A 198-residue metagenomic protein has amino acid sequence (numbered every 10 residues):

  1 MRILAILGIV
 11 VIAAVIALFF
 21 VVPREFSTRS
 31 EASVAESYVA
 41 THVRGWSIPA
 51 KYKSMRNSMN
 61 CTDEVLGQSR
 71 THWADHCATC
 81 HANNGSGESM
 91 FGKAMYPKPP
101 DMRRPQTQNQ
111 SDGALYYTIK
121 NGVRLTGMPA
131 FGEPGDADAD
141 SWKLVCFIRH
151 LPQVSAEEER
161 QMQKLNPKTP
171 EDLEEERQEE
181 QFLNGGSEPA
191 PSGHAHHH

Functional and structural regions predicted by a protein language model:
R2-R70, Q110, A130-R149, K164-H198: Periplasmic c-type cytochrome electron-transfer domains
S37-V39, G85-G87, T107, A114: A ubiquitous short alpha-helical element
E64, R70-P97, V123-A130, L151-E157: Periplasmic/extracellular electron-transfer cofactor-ligation site, primarily the c-type cytochrome heme-c attachment
K98-N109: Short microdomains enriched in Cys/His and/or Lys/Arg
T107-V123: Short Fe-S-cluster ligation motifs
E159-Q163: Conserved loop-to-helix junction within protein kinase catalytic domains, corresponding to the end of the activation
